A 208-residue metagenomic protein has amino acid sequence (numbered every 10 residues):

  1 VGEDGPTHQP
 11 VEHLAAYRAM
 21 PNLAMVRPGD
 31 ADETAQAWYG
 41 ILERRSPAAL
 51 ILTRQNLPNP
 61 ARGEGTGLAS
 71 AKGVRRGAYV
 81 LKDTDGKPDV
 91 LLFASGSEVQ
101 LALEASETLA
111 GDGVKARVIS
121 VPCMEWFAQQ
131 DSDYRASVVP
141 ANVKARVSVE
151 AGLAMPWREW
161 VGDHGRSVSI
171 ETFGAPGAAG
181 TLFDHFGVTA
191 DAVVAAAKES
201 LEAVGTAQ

Functional and structural regions predicted by a protein language model:
V1-P10, T34, L42-Q208: Thiamine diphosphate
H13-L14: Mid-domain Rossmann-like dinucleotide-binding core that forms the NAD(H)/NADP(H) cofactor-binding site
P21-A24, L153: Mobile "lid/hinge" segments at catalytic clefts and subdomain interfaces of large enzymes
A24-M25, G165: Secondary-structure boundary/capping signal
M25-V26, T206: Secondary-structure boundary/capping residues
G29: TRNA-recognition modules of translation machinery and tRNA-sensing kinases, especially anticodon-binding
